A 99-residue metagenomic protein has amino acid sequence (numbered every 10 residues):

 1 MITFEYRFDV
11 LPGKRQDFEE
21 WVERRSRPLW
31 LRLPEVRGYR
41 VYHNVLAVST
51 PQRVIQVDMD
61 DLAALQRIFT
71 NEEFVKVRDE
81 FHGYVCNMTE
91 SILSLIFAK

Functional and structural regions predicted by a protein language model:
I2, R40-V54, R78-K99: Glycine-rich beta-strand-turn "strand-cap" elements at beta-sheet edges
I2-D9, R40-E72: Short, well-ordered beta-strand segments in beta-rich or mixed alpha/beta enzyme and ligand-binding folds
F8-Q16, E20-E23, V45-S49, K99: Short low-complexity stretches enriched in small and charged residues
K14-R40, K76-R78: Short amphipathic alpha-helical segments
L31-R37, D58-L93: An amphipathic, aromatic/His-enriched active-site/gating alpha helix that lines ligand/cofactor pockets
